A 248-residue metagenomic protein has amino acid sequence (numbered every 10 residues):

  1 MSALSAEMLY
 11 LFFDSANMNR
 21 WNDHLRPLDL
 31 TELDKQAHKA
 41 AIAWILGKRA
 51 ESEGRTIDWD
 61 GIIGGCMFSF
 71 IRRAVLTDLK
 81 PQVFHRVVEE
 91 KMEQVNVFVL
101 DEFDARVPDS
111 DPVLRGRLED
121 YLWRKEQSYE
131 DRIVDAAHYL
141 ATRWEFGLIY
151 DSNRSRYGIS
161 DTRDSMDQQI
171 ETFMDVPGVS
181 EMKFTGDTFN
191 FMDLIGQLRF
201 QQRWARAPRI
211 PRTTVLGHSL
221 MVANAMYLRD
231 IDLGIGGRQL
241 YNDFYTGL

Functional and structural regions predicted by a protein language model:
M1-L248: Alpha-helical, largely C-terminal catalytic domains that coordinate divalent metal ions via clustered Asp/Glu/His
